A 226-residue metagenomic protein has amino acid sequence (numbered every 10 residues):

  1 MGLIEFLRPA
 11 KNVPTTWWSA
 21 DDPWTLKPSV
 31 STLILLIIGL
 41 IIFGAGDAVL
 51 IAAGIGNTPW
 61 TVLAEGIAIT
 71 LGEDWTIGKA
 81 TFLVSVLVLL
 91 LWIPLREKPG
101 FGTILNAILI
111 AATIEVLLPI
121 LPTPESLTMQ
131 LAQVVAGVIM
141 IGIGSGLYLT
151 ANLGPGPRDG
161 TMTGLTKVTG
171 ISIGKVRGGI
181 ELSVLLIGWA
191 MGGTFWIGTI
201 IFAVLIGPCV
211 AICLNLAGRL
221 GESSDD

Functional and structural regions predicted by a protein language model:
G2-D226: Core subunits and conserved enzymes of cellular information-processing and envelope-translocation systems across
